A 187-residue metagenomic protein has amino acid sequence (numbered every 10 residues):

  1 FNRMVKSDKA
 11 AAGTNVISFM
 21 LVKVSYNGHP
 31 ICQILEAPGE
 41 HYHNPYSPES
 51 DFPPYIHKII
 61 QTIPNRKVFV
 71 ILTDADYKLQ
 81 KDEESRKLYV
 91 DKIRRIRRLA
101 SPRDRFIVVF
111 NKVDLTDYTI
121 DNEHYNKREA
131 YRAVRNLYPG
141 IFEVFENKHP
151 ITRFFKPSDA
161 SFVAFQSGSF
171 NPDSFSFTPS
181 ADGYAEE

Functional and structural regions predicted by a protein language model:
F1-G13: N-terminal phosphate/diphosphate-binding loop that engages ATP/GTP or pyrophosphate donors across diverse enzyme folds
S7, P54, N147: Sparse, context-dependent recognition of short Cys/His-centered cofactor- or disulfide-binding micro-motifs
A11-K67, D76-R95: Switch II of P-loop NTPase G domains
I60-E187: Conserved GTP-binding G-domain of TRAFAC-class P-loop NTPases and closely related GTPase folds
